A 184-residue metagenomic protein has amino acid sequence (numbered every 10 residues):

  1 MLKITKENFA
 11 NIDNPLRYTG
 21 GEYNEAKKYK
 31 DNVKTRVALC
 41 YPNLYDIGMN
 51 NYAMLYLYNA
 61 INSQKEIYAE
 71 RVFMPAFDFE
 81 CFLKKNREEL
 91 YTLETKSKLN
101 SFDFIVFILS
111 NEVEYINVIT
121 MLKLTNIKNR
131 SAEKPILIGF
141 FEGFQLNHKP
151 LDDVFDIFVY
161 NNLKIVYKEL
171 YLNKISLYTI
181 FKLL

Functional and structural regions predicted by a protein language model:
M1-L16, Q64: Helix-enriched interaction subdomains in cytosolic or periplasmic regions, typified by TIR/SEFIR signaling/NADase cores
E22-V33, T95-S97: Short boundary motifs at domain starts and secondary-structure transition points
K27-K28, A53-S63: Histidine-anchored nucleotide/phosphate-binding helix
Y41, R71-P75: Residue-level recognition of beta-strand->loop/alpha-helix junctions
L44-Y52: A short, glycine/small-residue-rich beta-strand->loop->alpha-helix junction that serves as a flexible
Q64-I67, V154: Long C-terminal interaction/binding lobes of large macromolecular proteins
M74-L184: Glycine-rich beta-alpha loop elements in corrinoid/cobalamin-binding modules across cobalamin-dependent enzymes
